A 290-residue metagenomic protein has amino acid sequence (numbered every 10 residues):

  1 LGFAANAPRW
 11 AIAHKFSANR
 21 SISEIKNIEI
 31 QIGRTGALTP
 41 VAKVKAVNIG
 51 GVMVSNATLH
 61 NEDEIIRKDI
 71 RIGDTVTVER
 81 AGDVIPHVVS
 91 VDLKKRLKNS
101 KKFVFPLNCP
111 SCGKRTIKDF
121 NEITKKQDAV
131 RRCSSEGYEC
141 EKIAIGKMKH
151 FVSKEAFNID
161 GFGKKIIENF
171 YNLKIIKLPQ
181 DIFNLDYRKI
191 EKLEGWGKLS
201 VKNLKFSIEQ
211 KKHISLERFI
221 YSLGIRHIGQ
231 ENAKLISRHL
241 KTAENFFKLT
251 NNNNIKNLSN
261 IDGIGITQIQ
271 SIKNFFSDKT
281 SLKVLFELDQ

Functional and structural regions predicted by a protein language model:
L1-E217, Y221-N252, N257-T267, D278-D289: RNA/tRNA-interacting regions in translation and RNA-turnover enzymes
S271-N274: Solvent-exposed, charged helical/coil patches that constitute nucleic-acid or partner-interaction surfaces
